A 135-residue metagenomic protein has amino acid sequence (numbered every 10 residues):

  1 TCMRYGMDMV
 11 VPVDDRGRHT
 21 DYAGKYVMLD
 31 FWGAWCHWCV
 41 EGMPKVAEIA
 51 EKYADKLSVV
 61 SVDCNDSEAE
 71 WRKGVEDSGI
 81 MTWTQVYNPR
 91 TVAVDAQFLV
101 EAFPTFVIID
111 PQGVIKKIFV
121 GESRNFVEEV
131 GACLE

Functional and structural regions predicted by a protein language model:
T1-M7: N-terminal targeting signals for export/organelle localization
M9-V27, D95: A short beta-strand-turn-helix
M28-L29, V59, F106: Hydrophobic beta-strand anchors of alpha/beta hydrolase catalytic cores
F31-E51: Conserved redox-active cysteine motifs that mediate thiol-disulfide chemistry, especially di-cysteine Cys-X(1-2)-Cys
I49-T91, V100-F103: Conserved segment of the thioredoxin-like fold in thiol-based oxidoreductases
I80-M81, N88-C133: Thiol/disulfide oxidoreductase modules built on the thioredoxin-like
